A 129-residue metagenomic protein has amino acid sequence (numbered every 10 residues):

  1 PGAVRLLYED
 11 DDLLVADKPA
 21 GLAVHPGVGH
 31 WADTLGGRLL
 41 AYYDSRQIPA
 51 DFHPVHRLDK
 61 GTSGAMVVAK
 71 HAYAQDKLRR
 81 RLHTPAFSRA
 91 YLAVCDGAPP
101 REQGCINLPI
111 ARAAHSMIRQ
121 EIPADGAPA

Functional and structural regions predicted by a protein language model:
P1-P128: RNA pseudouridine synthases
